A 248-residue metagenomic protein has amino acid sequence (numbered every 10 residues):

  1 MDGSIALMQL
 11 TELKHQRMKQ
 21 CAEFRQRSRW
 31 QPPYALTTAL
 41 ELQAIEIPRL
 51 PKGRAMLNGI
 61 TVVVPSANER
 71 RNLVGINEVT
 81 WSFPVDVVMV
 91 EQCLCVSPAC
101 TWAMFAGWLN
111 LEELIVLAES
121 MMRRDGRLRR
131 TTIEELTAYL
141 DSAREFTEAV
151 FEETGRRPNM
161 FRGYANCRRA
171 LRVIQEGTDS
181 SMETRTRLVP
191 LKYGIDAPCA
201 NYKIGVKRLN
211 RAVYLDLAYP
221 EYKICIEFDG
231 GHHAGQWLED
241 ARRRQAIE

Functional and structural regions predicted by a protein language model:
M1-R162: Short gly/ser-rich loop at a beta-strand->alpha-helix junction or flexible surface loop bordering the NTP-binding
I133-E248: Surface segments flanking catalytic/ligand-binding clefts of nucleic-acid enzymes
